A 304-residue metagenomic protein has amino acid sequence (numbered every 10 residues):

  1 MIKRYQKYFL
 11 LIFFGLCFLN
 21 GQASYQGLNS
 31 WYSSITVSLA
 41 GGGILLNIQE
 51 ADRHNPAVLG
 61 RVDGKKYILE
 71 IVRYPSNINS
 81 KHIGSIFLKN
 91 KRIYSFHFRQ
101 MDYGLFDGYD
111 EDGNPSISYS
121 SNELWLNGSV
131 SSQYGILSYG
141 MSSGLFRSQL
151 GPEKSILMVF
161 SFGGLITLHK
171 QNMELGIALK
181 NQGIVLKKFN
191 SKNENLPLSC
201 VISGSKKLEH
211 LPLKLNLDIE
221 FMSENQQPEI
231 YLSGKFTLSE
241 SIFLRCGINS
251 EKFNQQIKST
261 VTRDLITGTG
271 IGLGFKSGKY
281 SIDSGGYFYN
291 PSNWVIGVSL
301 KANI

Functional and structural regions predicted by a protein language model:
M1-S34: Cleavable N-terminal export/targeting peptides
Q22-I304: Subset of outer-membrane beta-barrel
